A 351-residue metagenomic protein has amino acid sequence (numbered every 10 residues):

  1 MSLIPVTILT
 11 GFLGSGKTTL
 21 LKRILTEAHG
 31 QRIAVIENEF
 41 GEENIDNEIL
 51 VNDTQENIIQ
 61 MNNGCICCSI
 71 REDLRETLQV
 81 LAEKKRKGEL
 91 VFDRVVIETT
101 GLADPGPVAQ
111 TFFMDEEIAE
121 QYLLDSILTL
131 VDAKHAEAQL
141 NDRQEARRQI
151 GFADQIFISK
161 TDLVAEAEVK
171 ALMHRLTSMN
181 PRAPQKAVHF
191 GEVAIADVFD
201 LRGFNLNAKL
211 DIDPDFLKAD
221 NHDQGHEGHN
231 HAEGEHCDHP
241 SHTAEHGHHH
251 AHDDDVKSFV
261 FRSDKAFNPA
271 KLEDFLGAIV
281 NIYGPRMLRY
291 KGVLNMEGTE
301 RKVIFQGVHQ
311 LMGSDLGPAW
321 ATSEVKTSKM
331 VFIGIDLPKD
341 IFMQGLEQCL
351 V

Functional and structural regions predicted by a protein language model:
S2-Q139: Nucleotide-state-sensitive switch-loop elements of NTP-binding domains
P5, H29, G41, I66 (+11 more regions): Helical mechanochemical/support elements of P-loop NTPase systems and associated helical scaffolds
L9, I36, D132, S159-K160 (+2 more regions): A secondary-structure boundary/capping signal
A34-I36, R94-V96, Y122-V131, I150-T161 (+1 more regions): Conserved beta-strand/loop subsegment of P-loop NTPase cores
P107-E117, K134-R143, I150, I158 (+1 more regions): Non-catalytic interfacial helical region
Q155, V164-A321, V325, I335-V351: C-terminal accessory "lid"/substrate-recognition subdomains
